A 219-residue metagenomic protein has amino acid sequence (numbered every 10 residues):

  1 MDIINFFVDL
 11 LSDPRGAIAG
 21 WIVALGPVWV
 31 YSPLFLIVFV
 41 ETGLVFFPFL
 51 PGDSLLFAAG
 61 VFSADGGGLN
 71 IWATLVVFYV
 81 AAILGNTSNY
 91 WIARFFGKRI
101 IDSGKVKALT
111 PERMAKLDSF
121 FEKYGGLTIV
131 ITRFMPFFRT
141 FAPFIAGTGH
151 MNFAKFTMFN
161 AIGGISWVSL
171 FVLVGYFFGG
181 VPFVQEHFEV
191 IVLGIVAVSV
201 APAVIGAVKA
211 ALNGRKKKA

Functional and structural regions predicted by a protein language model:
M1-L36, V61-K155, G180-G194, P202-A219: Membrane-interfacial helix-loop-helix
F35-S54, S199: Transmembrane alpha-helix interface/packing and boundary motifs in multi-pass membrane proteins, characterized by
L56-A59: Transmembrane helix-loop-helix hairpins at lipid-water interfaces of multipass membrane proteins, especially the type-1
A81, S166-W167: MFS transmembrane alpha-helix packing/gate-lining sites
V168-V181: Transmembrane alpha-helical segments of integral membrane proteins
